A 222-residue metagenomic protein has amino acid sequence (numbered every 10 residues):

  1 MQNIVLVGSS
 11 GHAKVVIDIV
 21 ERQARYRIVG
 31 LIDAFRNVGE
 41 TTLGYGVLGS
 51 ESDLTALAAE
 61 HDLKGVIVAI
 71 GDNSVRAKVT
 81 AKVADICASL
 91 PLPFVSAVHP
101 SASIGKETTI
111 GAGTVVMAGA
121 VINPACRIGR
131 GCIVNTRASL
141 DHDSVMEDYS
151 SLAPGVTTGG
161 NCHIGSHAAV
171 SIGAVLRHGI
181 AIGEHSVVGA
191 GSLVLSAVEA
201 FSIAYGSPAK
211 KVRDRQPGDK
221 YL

Functional and structural regions predicted by a protein language model:
M1, R25-Y26, F35, H61-L63: Short, high-confidence coil segments that cap the C-terminus of an alpha-helix and link into the following beta-strand
Q2-D18: Glycine-rich adenosine-cofactor-binding loop
L6-V7, I32, A69: Short hydrophobic segments within beta-strands
H12, N37, K210: Conserved Rossmann-like nucleotide-cofactor binding loop
I17-I19, K78-K82, I128, E199-A200 (+1 more regions): Short amphipathic alpha-helical segments
Q23-T42: NAD(P)-binding Rossmann-fold cofactor-contacting core
V38-S103: Phosphate-bearing ligand-interacting subdomains that bind or position ATP/ADP/UDP/GDP/NAD(P) or nucleotide-linked
S96-Y205, A209-V212: Structural signal for interior beta-strand "rungs" in well-ordered beta-sheet cores of soluble enzyme domains
